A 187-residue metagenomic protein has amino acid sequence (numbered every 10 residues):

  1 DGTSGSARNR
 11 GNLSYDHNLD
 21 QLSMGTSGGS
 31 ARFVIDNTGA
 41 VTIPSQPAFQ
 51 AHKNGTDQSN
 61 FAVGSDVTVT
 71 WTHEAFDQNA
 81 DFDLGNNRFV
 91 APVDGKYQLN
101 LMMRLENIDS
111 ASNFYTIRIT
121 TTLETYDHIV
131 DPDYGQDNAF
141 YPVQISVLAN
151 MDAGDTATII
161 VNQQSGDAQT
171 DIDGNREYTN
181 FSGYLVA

Functional and structural regions predicted by a protein language model:
D1-S30, P47-A62, S112-T116, A139: Self-maturation zones of extracellular/virion spikes and adhesins
S14, S23, V34-D36, T42 (+1 more regions): Extracellular beta-strand solenoid repeats
A31, G85-N87, V147: Short, conserved secondary-structure segments in the cores of folded domains
A40-A111, D131-Y134, D167, I172-A187: Terminal (often C-terminal
S110-E124: Short, surface-exposed beta-strand/strand-loop-strand elements in extracellular ectodomains
T121-A153: Glycine-rich strand-loop-strand elements at beta-sheet edges
A149-Q163: Noncatalytic modules at the cell exterior or secretory-pathway interfaces, chiefly beta-strand-rich lectin/adhesion
